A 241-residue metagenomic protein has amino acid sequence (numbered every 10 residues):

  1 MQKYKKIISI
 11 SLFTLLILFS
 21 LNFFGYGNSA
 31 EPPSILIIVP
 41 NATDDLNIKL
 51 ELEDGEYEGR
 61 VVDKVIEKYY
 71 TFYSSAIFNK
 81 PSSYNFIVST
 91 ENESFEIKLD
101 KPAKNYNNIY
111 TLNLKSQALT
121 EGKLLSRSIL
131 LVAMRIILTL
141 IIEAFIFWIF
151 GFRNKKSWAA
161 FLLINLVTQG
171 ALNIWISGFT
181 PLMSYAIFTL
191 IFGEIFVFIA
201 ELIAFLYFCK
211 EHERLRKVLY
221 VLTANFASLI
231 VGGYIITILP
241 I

Functional and structural regions predicted by a protein language model:
M1-P33: Hydrophobic secretory-pathway targeting helix
G27, E93-S128: Extracellular beta-sheet/turn segments enriched in Thr/Pro/Gly and aliphatic residues
E31-A42: A short, amphipathic beta-strand motif
A42-E56: Short, ordered, surface-exposed loop/turn motifs in non-cytosolic proteins
G55-F78: Tryptophan-paired
K80-E91: A short, solvent-exposed beta-strand micro-motif common in secreted/extracellular proteins
S128-T180: Core alpha-helical transmembrane segments of integral membrane proteins
I137, I141, F145, K155 (+1 more regions): Generic detector of multi-pass transmembrane helix bundles and their immediately adjacent loops in polytopic membrane
